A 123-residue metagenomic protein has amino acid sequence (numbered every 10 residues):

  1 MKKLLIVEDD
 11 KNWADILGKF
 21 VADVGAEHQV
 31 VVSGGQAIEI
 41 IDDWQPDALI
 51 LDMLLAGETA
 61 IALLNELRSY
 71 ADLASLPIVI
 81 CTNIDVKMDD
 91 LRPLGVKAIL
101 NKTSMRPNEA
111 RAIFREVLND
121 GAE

Functional and structural regions predicted by a protein language model:
E8: Conserved acidic carboxylate
K11-V30: Two-component/phosphorelay signaling modules centered on CheY-like receiver
V30-E39, A60: Helix N-cap/capping motif at the beta->alpha junctions
W44-L51, L55: Active-site beta3 strand of CheY-like receiver
Q45, D72-P77: His-Asp phosphorelay/catalytic-motif detector in bacterial-type signaling
I61-A62, N83-E116: Alpha4 helix (beta4-alpha4-beta5 surface) of REC/receiver domains from two-component response regulators
I61-A74: Short amphipathic alpha-helix used as the core "switch/output" element in two-component signaling
V79-C81: Hydrophobic/aromatic residues positioned on beta-strands within the core alpha/beta folds
